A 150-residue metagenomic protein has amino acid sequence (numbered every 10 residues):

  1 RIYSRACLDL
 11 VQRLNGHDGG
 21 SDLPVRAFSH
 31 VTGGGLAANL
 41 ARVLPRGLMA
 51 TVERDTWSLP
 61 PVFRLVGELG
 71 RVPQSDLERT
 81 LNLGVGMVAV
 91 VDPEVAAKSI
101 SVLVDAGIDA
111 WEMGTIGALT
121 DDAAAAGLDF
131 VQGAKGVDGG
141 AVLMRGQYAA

Functional and structural regions predicted by a protein language model:
R1-A150: Glycine-/charge-enriched secondary-structure boundary and capping motifs
